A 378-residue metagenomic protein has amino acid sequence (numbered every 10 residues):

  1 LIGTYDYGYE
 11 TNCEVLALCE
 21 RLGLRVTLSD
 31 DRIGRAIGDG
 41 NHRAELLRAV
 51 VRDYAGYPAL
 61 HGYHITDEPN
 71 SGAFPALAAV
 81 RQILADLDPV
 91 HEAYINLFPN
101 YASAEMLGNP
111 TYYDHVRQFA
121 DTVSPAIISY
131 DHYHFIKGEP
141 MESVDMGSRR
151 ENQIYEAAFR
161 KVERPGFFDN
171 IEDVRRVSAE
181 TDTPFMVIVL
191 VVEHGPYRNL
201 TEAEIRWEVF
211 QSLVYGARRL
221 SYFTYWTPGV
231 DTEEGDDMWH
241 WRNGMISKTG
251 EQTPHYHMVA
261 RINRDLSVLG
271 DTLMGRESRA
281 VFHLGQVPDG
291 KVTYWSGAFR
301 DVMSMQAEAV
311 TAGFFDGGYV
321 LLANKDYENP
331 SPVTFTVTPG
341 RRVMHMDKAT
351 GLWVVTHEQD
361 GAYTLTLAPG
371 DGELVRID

Functional and structural regions predicted by a protein language model:
L1-R341, H345-D378: Glycan-processing catalytic domains of CAZymes
